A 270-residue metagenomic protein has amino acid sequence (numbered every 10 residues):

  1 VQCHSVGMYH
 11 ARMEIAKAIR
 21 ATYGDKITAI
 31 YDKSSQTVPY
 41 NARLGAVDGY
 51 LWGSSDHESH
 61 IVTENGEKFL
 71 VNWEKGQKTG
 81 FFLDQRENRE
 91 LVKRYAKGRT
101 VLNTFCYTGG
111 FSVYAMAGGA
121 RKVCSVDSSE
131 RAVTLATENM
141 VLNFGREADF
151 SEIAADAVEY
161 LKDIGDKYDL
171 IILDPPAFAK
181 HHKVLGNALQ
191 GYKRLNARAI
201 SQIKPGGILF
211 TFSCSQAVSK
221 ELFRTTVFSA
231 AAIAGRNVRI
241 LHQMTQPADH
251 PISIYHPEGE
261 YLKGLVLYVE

Functional and structural regions predicted by a protein language model:
Y9-F82, E90: Non-catalytic substrate-recognition/targeting regions of SAM-dependent transferases
G98-Y107: Conserved class I S-adenosyl-L-methionine
T108-R121: Conserved SAM-binding loop of SAM-dependent methyltransferases across substrates and taxa, primarily the Class I
K122-D127: Conserved SAM-binding motif I beta-strand of class I
S129-I172: S-adenosyl-L-methionine
Y168-R198: Mobile active-site "lid"/loop adjacent to the S-adenosyl-L-methionine
I203-P205: Helix-to-beta-strand junctions that scaffold the AdoMet/dcAdoMet cofactor pocket in Class I SAM-dependent enzymes
I208-E270: C-terminal catalytic and target-recognition region of SAM-dependent MTase-like enzymes, primarily methyltransferases
